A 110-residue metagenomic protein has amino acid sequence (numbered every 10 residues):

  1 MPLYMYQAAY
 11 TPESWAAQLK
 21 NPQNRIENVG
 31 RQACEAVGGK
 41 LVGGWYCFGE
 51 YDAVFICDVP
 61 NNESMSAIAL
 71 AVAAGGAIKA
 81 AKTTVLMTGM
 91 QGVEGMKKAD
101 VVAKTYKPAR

Functional and structural regions predicted by a protein language model:
M1-R110: A compositional/biophysical signature of low hydrophobicity enriched in polar/charged and small residues
